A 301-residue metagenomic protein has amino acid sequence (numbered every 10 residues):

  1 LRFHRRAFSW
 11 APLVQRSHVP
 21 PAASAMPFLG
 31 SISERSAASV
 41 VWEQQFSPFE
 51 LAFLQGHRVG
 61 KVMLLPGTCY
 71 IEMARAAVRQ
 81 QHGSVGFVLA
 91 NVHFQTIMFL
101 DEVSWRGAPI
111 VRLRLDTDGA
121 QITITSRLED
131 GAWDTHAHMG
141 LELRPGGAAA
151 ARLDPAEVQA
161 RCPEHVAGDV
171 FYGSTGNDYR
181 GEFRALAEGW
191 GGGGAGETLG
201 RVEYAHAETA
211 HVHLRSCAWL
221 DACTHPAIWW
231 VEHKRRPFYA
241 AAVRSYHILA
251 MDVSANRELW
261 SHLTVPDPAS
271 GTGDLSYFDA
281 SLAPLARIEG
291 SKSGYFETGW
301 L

Functional and structural regions predicted by a protein language model:
L1-L301: Acyl-thioester-processing domains in fatty-acid/polyketide/NRPS systems
